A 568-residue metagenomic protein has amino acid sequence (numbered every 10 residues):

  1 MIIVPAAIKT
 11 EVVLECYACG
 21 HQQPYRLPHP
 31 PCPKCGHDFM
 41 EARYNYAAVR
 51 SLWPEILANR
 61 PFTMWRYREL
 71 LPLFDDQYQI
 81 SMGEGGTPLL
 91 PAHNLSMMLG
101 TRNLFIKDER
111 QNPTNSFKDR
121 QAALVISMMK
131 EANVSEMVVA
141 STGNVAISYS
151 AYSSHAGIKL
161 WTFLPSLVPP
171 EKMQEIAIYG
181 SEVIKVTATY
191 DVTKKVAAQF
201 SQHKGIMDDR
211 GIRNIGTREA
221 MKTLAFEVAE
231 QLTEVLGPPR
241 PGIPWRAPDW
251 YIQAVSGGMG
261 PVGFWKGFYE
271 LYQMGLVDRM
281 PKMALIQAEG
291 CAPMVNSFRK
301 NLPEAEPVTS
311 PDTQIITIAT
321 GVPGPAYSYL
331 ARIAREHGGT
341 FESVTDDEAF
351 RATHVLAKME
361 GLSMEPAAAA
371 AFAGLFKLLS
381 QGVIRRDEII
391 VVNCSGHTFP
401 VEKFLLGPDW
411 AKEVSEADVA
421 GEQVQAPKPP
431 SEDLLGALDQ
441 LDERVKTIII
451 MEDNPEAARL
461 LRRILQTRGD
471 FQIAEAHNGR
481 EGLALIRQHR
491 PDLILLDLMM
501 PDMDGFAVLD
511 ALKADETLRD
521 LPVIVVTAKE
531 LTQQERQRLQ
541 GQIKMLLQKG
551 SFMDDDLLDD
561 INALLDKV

Functional and structural regions predicted by a protein language model:
I2-D439: PLP-dependent amino-acid enzyme catalytic core
E452: Conserved acidic carboxylate
R459-T467, Q537: Charged docking surfaces used in two-component/phosphorelay signaling
D470-H477, L485: Short hydrophobic/Thr-rich beta-strand motif most characteristic of the beta2 strand and flanking loop of CheY-like
N478-E481, D504-D510, T527: Acidic catalytic/metal-coordinating carboxylates
H489-L495: Active-site beta3 strand of CheY-like receiver
M500: Receiver (REC) domain active-site loop signature in two-component systems and cognate sites in sensor histidine kinases
A507, K529-A563: Alpha4 helix (beta4-alpha4-beta5 surface) of REC/receiver domains from two-component response regulators
